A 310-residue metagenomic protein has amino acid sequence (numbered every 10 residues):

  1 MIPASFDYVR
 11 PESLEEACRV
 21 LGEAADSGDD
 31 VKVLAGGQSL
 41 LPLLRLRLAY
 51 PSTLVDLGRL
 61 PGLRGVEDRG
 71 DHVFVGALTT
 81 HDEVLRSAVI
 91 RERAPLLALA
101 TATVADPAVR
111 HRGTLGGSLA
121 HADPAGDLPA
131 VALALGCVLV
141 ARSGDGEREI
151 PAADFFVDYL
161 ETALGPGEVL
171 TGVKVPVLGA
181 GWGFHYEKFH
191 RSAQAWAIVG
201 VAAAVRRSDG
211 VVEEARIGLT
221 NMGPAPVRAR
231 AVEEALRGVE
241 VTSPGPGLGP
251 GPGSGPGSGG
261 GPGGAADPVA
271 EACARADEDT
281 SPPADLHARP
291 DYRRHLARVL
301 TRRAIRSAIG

Functional and structural regions predicted by a protein language model:
M1-G310: C-terminal structural segment of proteins
